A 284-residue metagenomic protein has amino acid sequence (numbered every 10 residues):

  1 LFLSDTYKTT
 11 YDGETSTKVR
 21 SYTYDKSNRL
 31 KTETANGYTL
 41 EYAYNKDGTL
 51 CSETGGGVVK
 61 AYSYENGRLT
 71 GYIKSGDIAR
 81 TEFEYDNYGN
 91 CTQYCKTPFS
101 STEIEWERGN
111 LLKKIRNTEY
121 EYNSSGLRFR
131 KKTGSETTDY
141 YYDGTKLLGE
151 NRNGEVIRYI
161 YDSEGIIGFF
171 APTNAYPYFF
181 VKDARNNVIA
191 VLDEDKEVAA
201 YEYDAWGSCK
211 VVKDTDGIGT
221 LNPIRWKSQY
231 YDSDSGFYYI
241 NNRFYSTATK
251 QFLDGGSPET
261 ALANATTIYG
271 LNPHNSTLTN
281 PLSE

Functional and structural regions predicted by a protein language model:
L1-F179, K196-Y203, K210-R225, Y269: Acidic/glycine-rich beta-solenoid
D25, L278-E284: Short, intrinsically disordered, charge-balanced linker/junction segments flanking boundaries in proteins
K60-A61, P172-N241, T247-T249, L253 (+1 more regions): A motif-centric feature for acidic-aromatic and gly/ser/thr-rich catalytic loops and repeats
L111, L127-R128, N241-R243, Q251: Short, cationic motifs built from Arg/Lys/His that form the positively charged side of catalytic pockets
L148, Y245, E259: Nucleotide phosphate-binding site architecture
